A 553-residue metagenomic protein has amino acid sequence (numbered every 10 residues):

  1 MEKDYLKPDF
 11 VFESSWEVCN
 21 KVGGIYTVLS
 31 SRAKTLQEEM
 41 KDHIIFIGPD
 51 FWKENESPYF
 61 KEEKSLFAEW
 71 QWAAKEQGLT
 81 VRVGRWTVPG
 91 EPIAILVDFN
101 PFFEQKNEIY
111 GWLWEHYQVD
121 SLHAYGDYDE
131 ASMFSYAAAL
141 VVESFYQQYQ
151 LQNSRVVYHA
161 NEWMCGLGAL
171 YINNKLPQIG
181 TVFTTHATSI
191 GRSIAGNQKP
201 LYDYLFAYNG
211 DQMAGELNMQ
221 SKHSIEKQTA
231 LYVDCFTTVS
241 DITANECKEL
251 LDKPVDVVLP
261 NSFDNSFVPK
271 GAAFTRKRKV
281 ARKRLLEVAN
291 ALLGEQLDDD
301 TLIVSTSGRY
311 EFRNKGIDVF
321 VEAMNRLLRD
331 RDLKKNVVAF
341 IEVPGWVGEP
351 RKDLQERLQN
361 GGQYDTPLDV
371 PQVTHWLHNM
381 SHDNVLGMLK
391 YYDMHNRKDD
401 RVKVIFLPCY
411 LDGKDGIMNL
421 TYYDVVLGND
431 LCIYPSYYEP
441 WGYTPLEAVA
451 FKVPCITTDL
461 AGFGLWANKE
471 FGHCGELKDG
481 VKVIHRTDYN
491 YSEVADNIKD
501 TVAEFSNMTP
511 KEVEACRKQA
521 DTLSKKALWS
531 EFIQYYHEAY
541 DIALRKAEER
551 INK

Functional and structural regions predicted by a protein language model:
M1-K553: Catalytic cores of nucleotide-sugar-dependent glycosyltransferases that transfer UDP/GDP/TDP-activated
